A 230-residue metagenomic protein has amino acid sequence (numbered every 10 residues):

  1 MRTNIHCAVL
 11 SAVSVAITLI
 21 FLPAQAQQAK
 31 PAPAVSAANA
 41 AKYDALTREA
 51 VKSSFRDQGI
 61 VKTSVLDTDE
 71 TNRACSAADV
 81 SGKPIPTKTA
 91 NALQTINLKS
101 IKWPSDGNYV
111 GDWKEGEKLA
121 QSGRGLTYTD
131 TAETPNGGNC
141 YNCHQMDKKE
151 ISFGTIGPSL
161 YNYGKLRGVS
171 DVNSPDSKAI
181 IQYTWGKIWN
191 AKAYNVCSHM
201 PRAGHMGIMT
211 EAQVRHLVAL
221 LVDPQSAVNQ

Functional and structural regions predicted by a protein language model:
R2-C7, S11, L19-L126, K187 (+1 more regions): Post-cleavage N-terminal segment of exported redox proteins
A16-A24, K148-I151: Residue-level signal for alpha-helical transmembrane segments in multi-pass membrane proteins
K42-T47, V51-S54, V110-E115, Y141-N142 (+2 more regions): Extracytoplasmic electron-transfer domains, predominantly the class I c-type cytochrome c fold
P104-S105, T129, A203-M206: Generic anion/oxyanion-binding catalytic loop in active/binding sites
L126-T129, K149-F153, A227-V228: Secretory-pathway/luminal and periplasmic proteins that interact with or process carbohydrate-rich
Y128-N139: Local sequence-structure signature of Cys/Sec-based thiol-disulfide redox active-site neighborhoods
